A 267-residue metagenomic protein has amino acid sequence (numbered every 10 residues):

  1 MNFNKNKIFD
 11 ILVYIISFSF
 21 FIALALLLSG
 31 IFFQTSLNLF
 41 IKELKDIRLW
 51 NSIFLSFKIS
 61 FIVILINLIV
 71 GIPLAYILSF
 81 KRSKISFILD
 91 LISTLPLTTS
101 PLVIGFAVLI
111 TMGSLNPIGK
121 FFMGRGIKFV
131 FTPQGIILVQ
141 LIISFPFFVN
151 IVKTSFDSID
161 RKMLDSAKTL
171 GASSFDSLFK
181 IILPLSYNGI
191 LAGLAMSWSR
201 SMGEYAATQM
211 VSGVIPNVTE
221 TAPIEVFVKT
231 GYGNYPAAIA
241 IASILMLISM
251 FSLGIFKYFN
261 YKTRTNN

Functional and structural regions predicted by a protein language model:
N2, K262-N267: Short, charged juxtamembrane terminal tails flanking transmembrane helices
N4-L37, I47-D157, I181, L185-A206 (+2 more regions): Membrane-water interface segments at the C-terminal ends of transmembrane alpha-helices in multi-pass inner-membrane
D10, I159-M163, T265: Short glycine/proline-centered loop/turn elements that form peptide/ligand docking sites
F40-E43: Short, membrane-interfacial amphipathic segments enriched in basic
I110, A207-G233: Glycine-rich helix-loop "coupling/hinge" segments at transmembrane-helix boundaries in multipass transporters
K153-D165, S174: Membrane-helix/interface signature in polytopic inner-membrane proteins
L170-G171, P184: Glycine/proline-centered hinge or cleavage motifs at structural transition points of membrane proteins
